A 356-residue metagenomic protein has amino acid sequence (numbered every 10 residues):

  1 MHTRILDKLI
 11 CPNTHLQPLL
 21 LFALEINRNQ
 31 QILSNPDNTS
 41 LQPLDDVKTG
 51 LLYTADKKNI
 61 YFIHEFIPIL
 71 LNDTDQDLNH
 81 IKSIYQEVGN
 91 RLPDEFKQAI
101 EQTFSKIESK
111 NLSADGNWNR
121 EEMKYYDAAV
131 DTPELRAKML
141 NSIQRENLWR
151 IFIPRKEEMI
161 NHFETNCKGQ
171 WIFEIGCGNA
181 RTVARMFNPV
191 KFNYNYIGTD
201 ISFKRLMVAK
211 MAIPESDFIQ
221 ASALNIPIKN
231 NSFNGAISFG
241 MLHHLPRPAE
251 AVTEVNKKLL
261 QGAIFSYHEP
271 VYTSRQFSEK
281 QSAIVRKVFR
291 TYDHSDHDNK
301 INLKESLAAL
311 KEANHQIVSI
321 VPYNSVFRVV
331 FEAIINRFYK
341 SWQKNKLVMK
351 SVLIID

Functional and structural regions predicted by a protein language model:
M1-T103: Replace "small metal-dependent catalytic modules" with "small catalytic or cofactor-binding modules
N79-N166, R185: Conserved class I S-adenosyl-L-methionine
F173, G178-N225: Class I SAM-dependent methyltransferase SAM/SAH-binding core
I237: A conserved beta-strand element that flanks and buttresses the S-adenosyl-L-methionine
A249-I264: A short glycine-rich, Lys/Arg-flanked "PGG" loop and its adjoining helix->strand segment in the class I
I264-F289: Conserved class I S-adenosyl-L-methionine
F289-E305: Acceptor-substrate binding/catalytic loop of class I
A313-K346: Conserved catalytic loop of SAM-dependent methyltransferase domains
